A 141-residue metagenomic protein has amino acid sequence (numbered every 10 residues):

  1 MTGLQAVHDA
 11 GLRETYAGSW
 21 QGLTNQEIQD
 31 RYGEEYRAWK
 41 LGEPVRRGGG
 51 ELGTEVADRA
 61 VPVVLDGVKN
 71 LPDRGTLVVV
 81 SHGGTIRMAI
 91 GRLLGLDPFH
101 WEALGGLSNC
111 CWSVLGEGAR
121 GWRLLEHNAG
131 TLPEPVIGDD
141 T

Functional and structural regions predicted by a protein language model:
M1-G11, G116-T141: Conserved histidine-centered catalytic loops in small-molecule metabolism enzymes
M1-Y36: Phosphate-coordination/substrate-recognition cap region in phosphate-metabolizing enzymes
Q29, G53-V61, G105: Amphipathic, non-transmembrane alpha-helical scaffold segments
E35-E55: Short glycine/proline- and acidic residue-enriched helix-loop micro-motifs that form flexible lids or anion-recognition
D73-S81: Generic beta-sheet signal
G83-R87, G118: GST superfamily/GST-like fold recognition
D97-R123: Domain-level recognition of soluble alpha/beta enzyme cores, biased toward histidine phosphatases/phosphomutases
